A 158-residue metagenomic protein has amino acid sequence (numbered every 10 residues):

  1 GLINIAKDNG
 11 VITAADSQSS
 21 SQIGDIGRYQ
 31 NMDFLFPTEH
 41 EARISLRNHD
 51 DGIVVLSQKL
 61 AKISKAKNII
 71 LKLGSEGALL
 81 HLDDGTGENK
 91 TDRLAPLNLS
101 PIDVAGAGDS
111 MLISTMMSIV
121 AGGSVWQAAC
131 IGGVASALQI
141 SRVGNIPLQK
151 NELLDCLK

Functional and structural regions predicted by a protein language model:
G1-A14, Q18-N31, D50-K158: Conserved phosphate-binding/catalytic region of the ribokinase-like
D25-S45: Structural recognition of alpha->loop->beta junctions
